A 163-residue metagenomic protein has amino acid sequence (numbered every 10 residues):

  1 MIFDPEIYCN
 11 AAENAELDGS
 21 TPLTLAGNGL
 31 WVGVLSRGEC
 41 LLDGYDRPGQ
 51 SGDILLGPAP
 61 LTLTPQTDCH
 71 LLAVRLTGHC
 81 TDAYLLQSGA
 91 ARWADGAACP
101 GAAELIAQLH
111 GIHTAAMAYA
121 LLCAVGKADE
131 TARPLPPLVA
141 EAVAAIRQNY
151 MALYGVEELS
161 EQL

Functional and structural regions predicted by a protein language model:
M1-Q50, P60: Generic protein-terminus/edge-of-domain signal
T24-L25, L41, T131, L135 (+2 more regions): Residue-level marker of regulatory loop/turn positions in helix-turn-helix DNA-binding domains and in histidine
C40-L41, C80-D82: Residue-level signal for secondary-structure boundary sites
D46, A59-C80: Ligand-binding loop in jelly-roll beta-barrel domains
G52, E158-L163: Append "Primarily bacterial transcriptional regulators
I54-L56: Hydrophobic beta-strand signal
H70-T81, R92-M151, G155-E158: An amphipathic alpha-helical interaction segment
Y84-A90: Acidic/polar active-site rim loop that often engages polyanionic ligands
